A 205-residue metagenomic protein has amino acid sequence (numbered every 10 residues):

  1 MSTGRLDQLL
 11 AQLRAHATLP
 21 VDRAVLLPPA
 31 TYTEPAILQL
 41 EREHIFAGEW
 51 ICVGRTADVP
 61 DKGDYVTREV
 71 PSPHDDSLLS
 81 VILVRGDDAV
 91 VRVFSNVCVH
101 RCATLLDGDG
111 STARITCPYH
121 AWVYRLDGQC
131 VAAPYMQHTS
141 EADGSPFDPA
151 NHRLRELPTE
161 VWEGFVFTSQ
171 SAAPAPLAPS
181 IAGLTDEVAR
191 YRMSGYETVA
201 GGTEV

Functional and structural regions predicted by a protein language model:
M1-V90, Y124-V205: Rieske [2Fe-2S] iron-sulfur-binding subdomain
R92-S95, R114: Residues immediately within or flanking Cys/His clusters that coordinate Zn2+ in small zinc-binding modules
C98, C117: Short cysteine-rich clusters marking metal-coordination/redox-active sites
R101: Active-site gating/metal-coordination segments in enzymes
T104-D107, Y124-L126: Short, non-ligating residues that shape and space the ligands of small metal-coordination modules and catalytic
G108-R114: Short linker/helix segments within small regulatory modules
